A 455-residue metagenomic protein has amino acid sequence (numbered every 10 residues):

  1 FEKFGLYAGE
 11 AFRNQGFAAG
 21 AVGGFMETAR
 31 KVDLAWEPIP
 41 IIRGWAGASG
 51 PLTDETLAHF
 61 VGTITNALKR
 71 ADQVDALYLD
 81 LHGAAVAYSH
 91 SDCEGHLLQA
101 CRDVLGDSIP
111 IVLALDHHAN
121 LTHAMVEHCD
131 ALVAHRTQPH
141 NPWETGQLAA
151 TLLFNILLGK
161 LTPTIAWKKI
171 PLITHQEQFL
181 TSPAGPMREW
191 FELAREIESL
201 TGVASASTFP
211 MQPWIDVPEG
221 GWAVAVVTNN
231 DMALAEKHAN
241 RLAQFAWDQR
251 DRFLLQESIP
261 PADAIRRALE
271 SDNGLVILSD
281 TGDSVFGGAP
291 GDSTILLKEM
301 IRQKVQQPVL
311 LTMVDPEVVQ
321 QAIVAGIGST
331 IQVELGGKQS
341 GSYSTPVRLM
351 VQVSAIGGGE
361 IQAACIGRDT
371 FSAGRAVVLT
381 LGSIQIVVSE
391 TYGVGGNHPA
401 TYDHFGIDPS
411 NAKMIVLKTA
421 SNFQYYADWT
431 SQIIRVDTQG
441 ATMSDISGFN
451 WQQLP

Functional and structural regions predicted by a protein language model:
F1-A67, G221, A225, M232 (+1 more regions): N-terminal glycine-rich anion-binding loop in soluble enzyme alpha/beta folds
F4-G5, L52-V61, K69-T162, D280-L297 (+3 more regions): Active-site histidine-anchored catalytic micro-motif
K31-W36, P40, N66-D75, I265-V276: Glycine-rich phosphate/diphosphate-binding loops that line cofactor/substrate pockets in enzymes
W36-I39, D75-L77, I109-L113, D130-V133 (+8 more regions): Structural motif
G50-T53, S89-S91, T122-E127, E144-T145 (+6 more regions): Short acidic, glycine/serine/threonine-rich loops at helix termini
A150, N155-R195: Conserved anion/nucleotide-ligand pocket segment
Q178-G382, V387-T391: Hard-cation-handling environments
W247-R250, E360-P455: Extended hydrophobic packing segments that form well-structured cores
